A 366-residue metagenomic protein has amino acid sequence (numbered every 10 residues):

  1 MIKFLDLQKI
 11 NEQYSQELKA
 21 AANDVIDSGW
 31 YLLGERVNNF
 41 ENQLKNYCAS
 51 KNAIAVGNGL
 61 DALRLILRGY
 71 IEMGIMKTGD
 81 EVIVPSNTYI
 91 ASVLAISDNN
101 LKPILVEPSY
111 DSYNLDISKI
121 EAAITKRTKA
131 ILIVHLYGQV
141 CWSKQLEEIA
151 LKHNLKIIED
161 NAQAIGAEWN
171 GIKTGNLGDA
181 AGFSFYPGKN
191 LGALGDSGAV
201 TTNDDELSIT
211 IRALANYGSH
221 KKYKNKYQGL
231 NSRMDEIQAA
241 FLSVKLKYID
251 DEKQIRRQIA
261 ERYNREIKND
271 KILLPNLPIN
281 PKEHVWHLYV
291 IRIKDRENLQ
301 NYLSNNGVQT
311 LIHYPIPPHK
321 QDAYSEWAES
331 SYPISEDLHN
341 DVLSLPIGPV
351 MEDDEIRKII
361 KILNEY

Functional and structural regions predicted by a protein language model:
M1-W30, E35, N306: N-terminal "arm"/small-domain region of PLP-dependent enzymes with the aminotransferase-like
Q8, V37-N42, Y47-I54, L60 (+5 more regions): PLP-dependent aminotransferase class I/II
W30, G34-E81, A95-N99, L105 (+1 more regions): Phosphate-binding glycine-rich loop
V84, L105, I157-E159, T202 (+1 more regions): Hydrophobic residues in well-ordered beta-strands that form the structural core
N87-V93: Conserved coil-to-alpha-helix start sites within the AMP-binding
N99, K152-H153, N306: Helix C-cap/helix->beta junction micro-motif
K102-S112, L311: Short beta-strand->loop structural element characteristic of the AMP-binding/adenylate-forming
D111-A193, A199-T201, S344: Active-site phosphate-binding strand-loop segment of PLP-dependent enzymes
